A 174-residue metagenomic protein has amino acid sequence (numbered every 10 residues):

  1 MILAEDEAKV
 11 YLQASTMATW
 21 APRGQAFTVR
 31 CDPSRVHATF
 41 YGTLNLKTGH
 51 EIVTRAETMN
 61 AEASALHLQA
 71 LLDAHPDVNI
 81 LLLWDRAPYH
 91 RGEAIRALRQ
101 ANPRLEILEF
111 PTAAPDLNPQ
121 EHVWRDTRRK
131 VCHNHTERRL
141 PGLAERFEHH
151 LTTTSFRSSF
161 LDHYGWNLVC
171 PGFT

Functional and structural regions predicted by a protein language model:
M1-Q69, N167-T174: Extended, low-complexity cationic-aromatic segments
I2, L81-L82: Hydrophobic "anchor" residues on beta-strands that sit immediately upstream of conserved functional sites
I2, Q120-T174: C-terminal anion-handling pockets and recognition modules
K9-Y11, M59-N60, L82-R96, T112-L117: Acidic, metal-coordinating catalytic cores used for nucleic-acid/nucleotide bond scission and strand-transfer chemistry
A14-T28, I95-F110: A short alpha/beta connector and helix-capping loop motif
H37, W84-R86, L108-K130, P141-L143: RNase H-like two-metal-ion nuclease catalytic core shared by retroviral integrases and related mobile-element nucleases
A74-V78: Glycine-rich phosphate-binding loop signature in dinucleotide/nucleotide-binding domains
